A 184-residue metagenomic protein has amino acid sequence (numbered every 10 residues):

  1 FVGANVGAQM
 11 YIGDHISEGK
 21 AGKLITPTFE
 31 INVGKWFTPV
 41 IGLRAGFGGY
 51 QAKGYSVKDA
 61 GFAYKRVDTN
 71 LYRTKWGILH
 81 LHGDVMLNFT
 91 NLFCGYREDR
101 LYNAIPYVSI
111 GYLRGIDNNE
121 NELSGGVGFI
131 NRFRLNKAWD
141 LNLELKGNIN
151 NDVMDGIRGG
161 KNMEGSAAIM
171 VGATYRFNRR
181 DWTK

Functional and structural regions predicted by a protein language model:
F1-G34: Short glycine/proline- and aromatic-enriched beta-strand/turn motifs that initiate or cap beta-hairpins
A4-A8, I31-K35, G83-F89, V108-Y112 (+3 more regions): Residues on the lipid-exposed face of transmembrane beta-strands in outer-membrane beta-barrel proteins
Q9-I16, A52-G54, L92-C94, G111-D117 (+2 more regions): Sequence/structural signature of outer-membrane beta-barrel proteins
S17-A21, V33, T69-R73, Y96 (+3 more regions): Outer-membrane beta-barrel proteins
A21-F29, G77-L81, Y102, N119-G125 (+1 more regions): Residues that define the transmembrane beta-barrel architecture of outer-membrane proteins
P39-L123, L135: Gram-negative (and chloroplast) outer-membrane scaffold detector with strong preference for beta-barrel transmembrane
L43-R44, G48, A52-A63, L71 (+1 more regions): Predominantly the C-terminal beta-signal and adjacent terminal strand-loop region of outer-membrane beta-barrel
